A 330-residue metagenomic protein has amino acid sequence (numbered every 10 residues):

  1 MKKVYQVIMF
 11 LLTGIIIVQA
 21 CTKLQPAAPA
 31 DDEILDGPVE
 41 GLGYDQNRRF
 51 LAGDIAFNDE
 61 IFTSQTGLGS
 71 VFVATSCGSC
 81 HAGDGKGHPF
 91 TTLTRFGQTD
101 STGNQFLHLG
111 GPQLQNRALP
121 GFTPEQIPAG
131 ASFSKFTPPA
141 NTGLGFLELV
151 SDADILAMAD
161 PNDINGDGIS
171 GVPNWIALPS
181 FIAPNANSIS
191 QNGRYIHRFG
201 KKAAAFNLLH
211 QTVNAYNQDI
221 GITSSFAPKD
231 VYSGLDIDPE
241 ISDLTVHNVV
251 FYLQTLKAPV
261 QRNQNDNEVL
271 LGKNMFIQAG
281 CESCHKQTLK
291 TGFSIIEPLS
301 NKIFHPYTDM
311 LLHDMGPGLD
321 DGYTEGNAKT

Functional and structural regions predicted by a protein language model:
M1-I8: Bacterial N-terminal signal peptides that target proteins for export
M9-I16: Bacterial N-terminal signal peptides
V18-A20: C-terminal motif of bacterial Sec signal peptides marking the signal peptidase cleavage site
K23-L51, D59-V250, Q254-E268, K273-T330: Electron-transfer interface patches adjacent to heme c in soluble/periplasmic c-type cytochromes and di-/multiheme
I55: Catalytic or ion-translocation cores adjacent to nucleophile or general acid/base/metal-coordination motifs in diverse
